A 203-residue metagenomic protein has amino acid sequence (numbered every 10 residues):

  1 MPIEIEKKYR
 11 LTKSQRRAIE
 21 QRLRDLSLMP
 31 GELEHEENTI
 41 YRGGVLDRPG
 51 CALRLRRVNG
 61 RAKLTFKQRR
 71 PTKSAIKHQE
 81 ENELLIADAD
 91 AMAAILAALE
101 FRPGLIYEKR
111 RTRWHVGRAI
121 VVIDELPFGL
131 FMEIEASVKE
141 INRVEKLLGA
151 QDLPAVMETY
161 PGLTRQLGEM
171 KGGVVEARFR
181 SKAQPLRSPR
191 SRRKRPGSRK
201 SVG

Functional and structural regions predicted by a protein language model:
M1-I120, Q151-V202: N-terminal strand-loop-strand beta-hairpin
R16, I141-N142: Short, well-ordered alpha-helical microsegments
R70-K73, G129, E140-I141: Short, surface-exposed beta-strand-loop junctions and turns on beta-sheet-rich folds
I123-F128: A contiguous pocket-lining binding segment that forms or flanks enzyme active sites
N142-P154: Long, well-ordered alpha-helical scaffolding segments within enzyme catalytic domains, especially pronounced
